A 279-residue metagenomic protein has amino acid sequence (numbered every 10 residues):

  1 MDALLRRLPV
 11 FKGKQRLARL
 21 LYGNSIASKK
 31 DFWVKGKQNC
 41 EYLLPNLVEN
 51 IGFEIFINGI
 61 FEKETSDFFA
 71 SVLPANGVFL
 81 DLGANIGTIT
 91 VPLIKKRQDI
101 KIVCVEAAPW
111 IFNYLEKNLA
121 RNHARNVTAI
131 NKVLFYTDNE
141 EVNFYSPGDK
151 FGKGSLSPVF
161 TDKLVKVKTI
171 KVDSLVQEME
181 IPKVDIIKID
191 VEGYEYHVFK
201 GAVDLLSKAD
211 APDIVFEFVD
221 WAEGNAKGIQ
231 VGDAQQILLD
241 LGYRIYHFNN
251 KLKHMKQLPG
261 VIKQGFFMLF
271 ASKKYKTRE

Functional and structural regions predicted by a protein language model:
M1-E279: Phosphate/nucleotide-binding beta-alpha loop and adjacent structural elements of enzyme active sites
